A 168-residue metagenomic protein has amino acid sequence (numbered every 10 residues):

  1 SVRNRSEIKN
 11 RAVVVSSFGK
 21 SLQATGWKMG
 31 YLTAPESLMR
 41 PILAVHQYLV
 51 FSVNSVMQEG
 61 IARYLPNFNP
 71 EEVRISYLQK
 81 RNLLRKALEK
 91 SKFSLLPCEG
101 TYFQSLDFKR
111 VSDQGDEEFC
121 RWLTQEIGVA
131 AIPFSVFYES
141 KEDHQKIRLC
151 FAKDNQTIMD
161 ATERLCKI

Functional and structural regions predicted by a protein language model:
R3-E7: Short, conserved catalytic or adaptor-binding loops enriched in Gly and charged residues
I8-L78, N82-K86, I168: Conserved core segment of the aminotransferase class I/II
A12, F93, V129: Short, conserved active-site loop motifs that form the nucleotide-linked donor/cofactor pocket
S16, F103-D107, C150-F151: Short beta-strand segments
P35-E36, P66, D107-K109, A152-D154: Residue-level recognition of strand-loop junctions within catalytic nucleotide-signaling folds
Q58, A62, Y77-R85, L95-F108 (+1 more regions): Conserved glycine-rich beta-strand-loop-beta hairpin in the small C-terminal domain of fold type I
W122-A131, F137-I168: PLP-dependent enzyme catalytic core of the Aspartate aminotransferase-like
